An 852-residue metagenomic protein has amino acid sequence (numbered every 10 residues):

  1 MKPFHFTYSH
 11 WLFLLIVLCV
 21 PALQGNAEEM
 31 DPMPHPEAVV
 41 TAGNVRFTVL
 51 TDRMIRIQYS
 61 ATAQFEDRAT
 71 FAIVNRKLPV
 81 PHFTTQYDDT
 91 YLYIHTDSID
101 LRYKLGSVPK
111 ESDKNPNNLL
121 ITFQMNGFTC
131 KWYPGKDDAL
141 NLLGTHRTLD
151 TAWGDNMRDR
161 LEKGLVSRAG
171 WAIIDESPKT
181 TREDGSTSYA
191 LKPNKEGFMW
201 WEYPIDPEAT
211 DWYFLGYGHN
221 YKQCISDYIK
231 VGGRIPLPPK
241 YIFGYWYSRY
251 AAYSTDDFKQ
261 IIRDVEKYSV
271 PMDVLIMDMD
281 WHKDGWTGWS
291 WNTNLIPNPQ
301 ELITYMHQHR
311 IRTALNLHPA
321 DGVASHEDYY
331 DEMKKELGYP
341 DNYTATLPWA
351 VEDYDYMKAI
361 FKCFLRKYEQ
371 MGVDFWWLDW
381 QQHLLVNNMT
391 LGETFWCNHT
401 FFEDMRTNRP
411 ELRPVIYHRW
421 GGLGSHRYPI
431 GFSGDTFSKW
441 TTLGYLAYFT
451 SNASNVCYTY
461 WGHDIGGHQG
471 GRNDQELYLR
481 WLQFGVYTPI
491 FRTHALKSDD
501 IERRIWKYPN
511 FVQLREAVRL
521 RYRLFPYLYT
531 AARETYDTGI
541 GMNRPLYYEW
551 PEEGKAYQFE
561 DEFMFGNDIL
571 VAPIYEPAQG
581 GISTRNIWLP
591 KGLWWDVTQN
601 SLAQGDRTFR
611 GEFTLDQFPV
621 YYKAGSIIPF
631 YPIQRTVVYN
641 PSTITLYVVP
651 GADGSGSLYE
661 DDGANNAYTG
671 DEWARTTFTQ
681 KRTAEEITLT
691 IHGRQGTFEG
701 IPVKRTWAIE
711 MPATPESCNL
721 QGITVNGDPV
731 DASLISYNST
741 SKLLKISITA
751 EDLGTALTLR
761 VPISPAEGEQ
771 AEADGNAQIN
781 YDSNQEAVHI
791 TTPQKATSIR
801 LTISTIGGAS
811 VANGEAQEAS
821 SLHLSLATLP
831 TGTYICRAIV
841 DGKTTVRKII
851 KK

Functional and structural regions predicted by a protein language model:
M1-F13, C19, L23-N26, E767-K852: C-terminal outer-membrane/trafficking sorting elements
F47, I55-Y59, I94-L101, L570-P573 (+2 more regions): Short, well-ordered beta-strand segments enriched in hydrophobic/aromatic residues
L50-D89: A low-complexity, Ser/Thr/Gly/Pro-enriched, surface-exposed linker/loop concept that marks segments flanking
H82-T85, N726-D752, N813-E815: Extracellular/luminal ectodomains and secreted, surface-exposed scaffolds of diverse proteins
Q86-P239, R249, I262-D264, E612-Q634 (+1 more regions): Catalytic and substrate-binding clefts that recognize carbohydrates or anionic sugar/phosphate headgroups
W132-G135, P271-L514, E549-P551, F559 (+1 more regions): Aromatic- and carboxylate-enriched substrate-binding clefts and catalytic-loop regions of carbohydrate-active enzymes
G154-D155, P238, S248-I296: A conserved hydrophobic secondary-structure block that centers on an alpha-helix together with its immediately flanking
F402, L423-G431, Y445-F449, A453-H463 (+2 more regions): Catalytic core of carbohydrate-active enzymes
